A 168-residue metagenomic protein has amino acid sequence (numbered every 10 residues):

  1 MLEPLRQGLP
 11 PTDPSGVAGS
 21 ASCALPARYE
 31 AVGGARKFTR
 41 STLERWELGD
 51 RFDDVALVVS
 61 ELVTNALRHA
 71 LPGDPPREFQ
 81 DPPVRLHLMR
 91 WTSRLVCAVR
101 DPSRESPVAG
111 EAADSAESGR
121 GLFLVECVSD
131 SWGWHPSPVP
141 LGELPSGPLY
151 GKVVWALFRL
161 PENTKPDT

Functional and structural regions predicted by a protein language model:
M1-L57: Bergerat-fold GHKL ATPase/HATPase_c domain
M1-S20, L67-T168: Conserved beta-strand-loop-beta-strand hairpin that lines the nucleotide-binding pocket of ATP/GTP-utilizing enzymes
T39, V59-E61, D101: Short glycine-rich, polar/acidic loop-and-turn segments at beta strand-coil junctions
D54-A70: Histidine-centered phosphotransfer motif of kinases
